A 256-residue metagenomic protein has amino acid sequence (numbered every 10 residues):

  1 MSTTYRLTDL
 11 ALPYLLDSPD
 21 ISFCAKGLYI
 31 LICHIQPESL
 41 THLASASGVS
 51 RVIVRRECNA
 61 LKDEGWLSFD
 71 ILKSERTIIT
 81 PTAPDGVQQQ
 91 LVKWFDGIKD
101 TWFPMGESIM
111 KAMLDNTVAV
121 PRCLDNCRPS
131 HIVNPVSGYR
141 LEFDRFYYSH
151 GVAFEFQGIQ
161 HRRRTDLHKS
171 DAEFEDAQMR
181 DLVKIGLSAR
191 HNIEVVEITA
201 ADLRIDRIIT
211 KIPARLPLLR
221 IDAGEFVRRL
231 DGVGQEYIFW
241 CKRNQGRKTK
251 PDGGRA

Functional and structural regions predicted by a protein language model:
M1-H42: Short recognition helix of helix-turn-helix/winged-helix DNA-binding domains
P19, S39, I71-K93: Short, cationic-aromatic polyanion-contact patches
I35-S50, L61: A short alpha-helical element within helix-turn-helix/winged-helix DNA-binding domains across DNA-binding proteins
R55-N59: Short, hydrophobic-biased segments on the C-terminal half of alpha helices that form "recognition helices"
K62-L72: A short, conserved structural fragment
D63, T80, D206-I208: Short Asp/Glu-rich motifs
V87-A256: Nucleic-acid endo/exonuclease domains
